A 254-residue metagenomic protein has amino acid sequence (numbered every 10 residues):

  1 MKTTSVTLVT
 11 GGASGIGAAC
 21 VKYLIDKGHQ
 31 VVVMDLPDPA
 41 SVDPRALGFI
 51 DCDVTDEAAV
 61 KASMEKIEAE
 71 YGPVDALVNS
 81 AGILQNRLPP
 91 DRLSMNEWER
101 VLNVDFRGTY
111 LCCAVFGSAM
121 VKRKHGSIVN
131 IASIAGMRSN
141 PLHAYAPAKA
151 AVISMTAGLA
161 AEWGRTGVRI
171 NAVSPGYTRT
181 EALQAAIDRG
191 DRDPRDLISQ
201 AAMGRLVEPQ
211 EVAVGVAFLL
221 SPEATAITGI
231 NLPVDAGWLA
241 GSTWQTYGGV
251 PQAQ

Functional and structural regions predicted by a protein language model:
L84-R87, T228-Q254: Short C-terminal tail/terminal secondary-structure segment of NAD(P)H-dependent dehydrogenase/reductase domains
L88-P90, S94-L102, L197: Substrate-binding pocket helix/loop in short-chain dehydrogenase/reductase
L93, R138-P147, G158, A186: Active-site loop-to-helix junction immediately N-terminal to the catalytic Tyr of the SDR YXXXK motif in Rossmann-fold
Y110, R205-L239: C-terminal substrate-recognition "lid" of short-chain dehydrogenase/reductases
C113, A148, T156: Active-site helix of classical SDR
S118, A161-R165, T225: Alpha-helical segment proximal to the catalytic Tyr-Lys
S133: Residue(s) in the substrate-gating loop at a strand-loop-helix junction that position the organic substrate next
